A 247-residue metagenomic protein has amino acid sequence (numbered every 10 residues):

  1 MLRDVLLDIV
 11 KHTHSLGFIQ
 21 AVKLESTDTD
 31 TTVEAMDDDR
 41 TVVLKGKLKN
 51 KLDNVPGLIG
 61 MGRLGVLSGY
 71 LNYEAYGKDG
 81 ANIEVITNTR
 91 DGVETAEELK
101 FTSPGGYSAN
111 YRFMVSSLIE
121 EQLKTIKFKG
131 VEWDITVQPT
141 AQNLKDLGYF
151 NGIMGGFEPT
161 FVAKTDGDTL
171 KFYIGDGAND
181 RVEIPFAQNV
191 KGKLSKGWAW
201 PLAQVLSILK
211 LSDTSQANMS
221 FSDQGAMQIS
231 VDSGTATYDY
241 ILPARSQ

Functional and structural regions predicted by a protein language model:
M1-N110, E132-Q247: DNA polymerase processivity clamps
R112-L123, K127: Short, well-ordered, aromatic-rich surface patches in folded extracellular/luminal domains
